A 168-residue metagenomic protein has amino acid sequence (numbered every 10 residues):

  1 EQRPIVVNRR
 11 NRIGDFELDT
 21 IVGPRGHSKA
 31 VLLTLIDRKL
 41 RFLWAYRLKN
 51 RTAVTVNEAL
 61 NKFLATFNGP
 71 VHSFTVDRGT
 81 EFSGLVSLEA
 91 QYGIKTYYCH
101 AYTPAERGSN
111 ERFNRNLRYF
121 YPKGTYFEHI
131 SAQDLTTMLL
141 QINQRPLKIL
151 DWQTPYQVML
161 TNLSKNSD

Functional and structural regions predicted by a protein language model:
E1-L32: Mobile-element integrase/transposase regions, centering on the N-terminal DNA-binding/Zn-coordinating module
D19, L35, R41, L60 (+4 more regions): Mobile genetic element proteins and their domesticated derivatives, centered on retroelements and DNA transposons
T20, R47-K49, R78, Y98-A101 (+1 more regions): Active-site proximal loops enriched in glycine and acidic residues that flank catalytic Cys/His/Asp and coordinate
V22-P24, S28, A45-N68: Active-site beta-loop-alpha junctions of metal-dependent nucleic acid enzymes, especially the RNase H-like/DDE
S28-R38, V86-E89, E111: A glycine-rich, aromatic-flanked flexible loop/lid motif
A65, V86-D168: Charged alpha-helix within mobile-element recombinases
G69-G84, Y102: Acidic/histidine-rich, metal-coordinating catalytic segments
